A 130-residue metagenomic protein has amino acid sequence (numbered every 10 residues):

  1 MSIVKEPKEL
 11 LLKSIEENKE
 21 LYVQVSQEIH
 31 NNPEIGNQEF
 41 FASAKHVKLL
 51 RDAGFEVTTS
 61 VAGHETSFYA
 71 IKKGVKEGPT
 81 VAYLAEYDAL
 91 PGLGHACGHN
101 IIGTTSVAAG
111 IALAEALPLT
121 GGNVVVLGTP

Functional and structural regions predicted by a protein language model:
I3-V125: Acidic/His- and Gly-rich active-site-bordering loop/insert found across diverse amide/peptide-bond hydrolases
